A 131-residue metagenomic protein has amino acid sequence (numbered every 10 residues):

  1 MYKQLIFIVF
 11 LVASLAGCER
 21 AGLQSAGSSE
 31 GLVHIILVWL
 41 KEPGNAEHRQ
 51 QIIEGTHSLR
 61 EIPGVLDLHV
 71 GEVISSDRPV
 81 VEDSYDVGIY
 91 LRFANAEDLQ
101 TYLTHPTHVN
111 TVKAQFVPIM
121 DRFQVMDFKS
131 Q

Functional and structural regions predicted by a protein language model:
M1-I6: Bacterial N-terminal signal peptides that target proteins for export
S14-G17: C-terminal motif of bacterial Sec signal peptides marking the signal peptidase cleavage site
E19-E30, G71-E82, K113-Q131: Glycine-rich beta-strand-turn "strand-cap" elements at beta-sheet edges
L32-L40, R78-H105: Short, well-ordered beta-strand segments in beta-rich or mixed alpha/beta enzyme and ligand-binding folds
W39-L68: Post-signal-peptide N-terminal segment of Sec-exported extracytoplasmic proteins
K41, V73, A94-A96, S130-Q131: Solvent-exposed coil/turn segments that connect beta secondary-structure elements in extracytoplasmic/periplasmic
E54, E61-P63, R92-M126: An amphipathic, aromatic/His-enriched active-site/gating alpha helix that lines ligand/cofactor pockets
